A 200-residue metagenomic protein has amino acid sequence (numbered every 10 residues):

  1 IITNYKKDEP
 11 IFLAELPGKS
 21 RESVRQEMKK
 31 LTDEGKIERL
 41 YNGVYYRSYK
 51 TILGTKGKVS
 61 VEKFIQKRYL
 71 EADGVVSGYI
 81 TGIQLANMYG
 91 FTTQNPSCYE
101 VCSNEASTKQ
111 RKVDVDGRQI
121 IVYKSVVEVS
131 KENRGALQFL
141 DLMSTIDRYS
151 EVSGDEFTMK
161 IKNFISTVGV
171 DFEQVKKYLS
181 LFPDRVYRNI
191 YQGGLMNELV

Functional and structural regions predicted by a protein language model:
I1-L70: Short beta-edge/loop segments at beta->alpha junctions of small alpha/beta modules that act as binding/recognition
V24, T81-G82, G135: Amphipathic alpha-helical interface surfaces
E34, Y89-T92, V168: Residues at alpha-helix termini
L40-V44, A72-R111: Short gly/ser-rich loop at a beta-strand->alpha-helix junction or flexible surface loop bordering the NTP-binding
Q66-Y69, V122-V129: Short, basic, helix/turn surface patches
R68, Y89, L142-I146: Generic structural signal for hydrophobic core residues of well-folded globular domains
D114-K124: A short, charged helix-loop
S125-V200: Hydrophobic alpha-helical interaction segments
